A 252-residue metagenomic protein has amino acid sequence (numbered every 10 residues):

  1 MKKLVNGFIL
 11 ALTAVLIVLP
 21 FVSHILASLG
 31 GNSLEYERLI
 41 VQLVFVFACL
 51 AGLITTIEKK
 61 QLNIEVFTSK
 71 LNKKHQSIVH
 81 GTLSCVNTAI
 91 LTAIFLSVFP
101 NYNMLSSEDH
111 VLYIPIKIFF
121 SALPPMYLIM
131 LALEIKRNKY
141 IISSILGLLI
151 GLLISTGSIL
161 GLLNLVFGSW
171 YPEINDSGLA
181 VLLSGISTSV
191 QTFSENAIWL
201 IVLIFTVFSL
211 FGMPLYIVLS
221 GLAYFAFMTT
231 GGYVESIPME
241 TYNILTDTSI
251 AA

Functional and structural regions predicted by a protein language model:
M1, S177-A252: Hydrophobic transmembrane alpha-helices of multi-pass solute/ion transporters
M1-I174: Alpha-helical transmembrane segments and membrane-interface helix-loop junctions in multi-pass membrane proteins
